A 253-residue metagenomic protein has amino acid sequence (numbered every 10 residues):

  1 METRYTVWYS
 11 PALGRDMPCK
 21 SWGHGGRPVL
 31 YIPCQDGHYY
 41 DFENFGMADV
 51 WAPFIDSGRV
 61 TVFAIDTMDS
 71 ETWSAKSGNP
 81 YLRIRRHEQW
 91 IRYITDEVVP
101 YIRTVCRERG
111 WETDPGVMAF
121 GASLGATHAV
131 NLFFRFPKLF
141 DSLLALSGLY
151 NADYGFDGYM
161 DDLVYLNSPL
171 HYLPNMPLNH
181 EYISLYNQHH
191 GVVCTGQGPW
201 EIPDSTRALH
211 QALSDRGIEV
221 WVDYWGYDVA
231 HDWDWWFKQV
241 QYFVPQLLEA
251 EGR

Functional and structural regions predicted by a protein language model:
M1-R253: Non-catalytic cap/lid and distal C-terminal segments of serine-dependent acyl enzymes
